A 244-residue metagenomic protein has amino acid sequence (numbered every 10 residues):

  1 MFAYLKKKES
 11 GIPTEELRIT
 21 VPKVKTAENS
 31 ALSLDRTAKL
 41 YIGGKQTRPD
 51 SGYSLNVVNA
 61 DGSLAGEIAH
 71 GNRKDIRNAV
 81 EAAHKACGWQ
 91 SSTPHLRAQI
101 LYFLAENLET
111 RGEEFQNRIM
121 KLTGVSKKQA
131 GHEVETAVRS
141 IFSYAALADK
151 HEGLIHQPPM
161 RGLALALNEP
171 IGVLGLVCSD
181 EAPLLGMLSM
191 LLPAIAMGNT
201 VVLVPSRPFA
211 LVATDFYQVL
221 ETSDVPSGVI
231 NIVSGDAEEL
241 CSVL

Functional and structural regions predicted by a protein language model:
F2-L64: Hydrophobic face of amphipathic alpha-helices that form TPR/SEL1-like repeat modules and related alpha-solenoid
P49, T93-L96, Q129, G186 (+2 more regions): Short, surface-exposed helix-loop/turn micro-motifs enriched in polar/charged residues
D50, I76, G112, A130 (+2 more regions): Alpha-helix N-cap/helix-start motif
Y53-S54, A69-N72, P208: A generic structural motif
N56-S63, Q116-I119, A196-M197, S223: Short acidic (Asp/Glu) and glycine-rich catalytic loops that position anionic groups and cofactors
D61-K150: Glycine-rich loop-to-alpha-helix module at the N-terminal edge of alpha/beta enzyme cores
M120, K150-L244: Rossmann-like NAD(P) dinucleotide-binding subdomain of oxidoreductase/dehydrogenase enzymes
